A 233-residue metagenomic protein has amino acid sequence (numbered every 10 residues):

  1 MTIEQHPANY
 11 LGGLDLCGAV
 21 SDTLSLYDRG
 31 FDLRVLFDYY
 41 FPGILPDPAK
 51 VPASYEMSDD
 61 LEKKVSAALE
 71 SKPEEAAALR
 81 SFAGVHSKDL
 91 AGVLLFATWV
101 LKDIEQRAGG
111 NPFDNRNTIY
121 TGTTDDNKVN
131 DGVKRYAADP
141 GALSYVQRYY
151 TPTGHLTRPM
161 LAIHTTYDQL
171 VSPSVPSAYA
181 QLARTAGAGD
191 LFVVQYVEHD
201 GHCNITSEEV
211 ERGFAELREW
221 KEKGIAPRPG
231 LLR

Functional and structural regions predicted by a protein language model:
M1-A8: Short glycine-enriched nucleophile-adjacent loop and the immediately C-terminal alpha-helix near the catalytic center
A8-G12, L156-P159, A188-V193: Loop/turn elements at helix/coil->beta-strand transitions in domains of secreted/extracellular proteins
L14-L16: A short, hydrophobic beta-strand element of the alpha/beta-hydrolase
G18-T151: Accessory cap/linker subdomain of secreted extracellular hydrolases
S144-T151, S174-A183: Alpha-helical scaffolding within the catalytic cores of extracellular/periplasmic polymer-degrading hydrolases
L156, L161-H164, D168: Short beta-strand/loop motif that positions the catalytic acidic residue of the alpha/beta-hydrolase fold
Q169-V175, G187: Conserved alpha/beta-hydrolase "acid-adjacent" motif
G189-R233: C-terminal catalytic histidine-bearing segment of alpha/beta-hydrolase fold enzymes
